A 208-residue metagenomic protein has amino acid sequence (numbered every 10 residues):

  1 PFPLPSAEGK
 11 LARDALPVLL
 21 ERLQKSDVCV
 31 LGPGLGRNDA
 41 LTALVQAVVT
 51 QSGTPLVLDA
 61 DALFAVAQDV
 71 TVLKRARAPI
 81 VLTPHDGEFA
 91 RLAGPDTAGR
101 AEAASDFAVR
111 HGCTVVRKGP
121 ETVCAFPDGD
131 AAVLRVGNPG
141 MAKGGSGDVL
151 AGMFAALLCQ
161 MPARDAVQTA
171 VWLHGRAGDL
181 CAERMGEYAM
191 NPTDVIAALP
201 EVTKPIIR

Functional and structural regions predicted by a protein language model:
P1-V136, K204-R208: Glycine-rich phosphate/dinucleotide-binding loop and adjoining beta-alpha-beta core of small-molecule
V28, G32-G34, K143, A151 (+4 more regions): Alpha-helical transmembrane segments in multi-pass membrane proteins
A60, A166-E183: Short, conserved aromatic-histidine micro-motifs
R91, K143-L173: Short, small-residue alpha-helix embedded
P95-E102, M161-Q168, G186-M190: Short, charged, surface-exposed loops that flank catalytic or proteolytic processing sites
E102, A132, A151-G152, R164 (+1 more regions): Feature representing long, continuous alpha-helical segments
V133-G145: Short pre-catalytic strand/loop immediately N-terminal to key active-site residues, enriched for Gly-Thr
R176-R208: Charged C-terminal helix
